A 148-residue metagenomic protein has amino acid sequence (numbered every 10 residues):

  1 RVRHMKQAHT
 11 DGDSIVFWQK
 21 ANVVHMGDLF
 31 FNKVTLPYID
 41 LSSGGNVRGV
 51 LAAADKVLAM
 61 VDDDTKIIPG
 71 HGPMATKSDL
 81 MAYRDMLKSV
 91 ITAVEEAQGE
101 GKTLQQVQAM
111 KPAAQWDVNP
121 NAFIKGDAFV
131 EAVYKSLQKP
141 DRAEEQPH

Functional and structural regions predicted by a protein language model:
R1-R3: Short, conserved active-site entrance elements at the starts or edges of catalytic domains
M5-S89: Metallo-beta-lactamase
M74-H148: Accessory terminal helices/loops
